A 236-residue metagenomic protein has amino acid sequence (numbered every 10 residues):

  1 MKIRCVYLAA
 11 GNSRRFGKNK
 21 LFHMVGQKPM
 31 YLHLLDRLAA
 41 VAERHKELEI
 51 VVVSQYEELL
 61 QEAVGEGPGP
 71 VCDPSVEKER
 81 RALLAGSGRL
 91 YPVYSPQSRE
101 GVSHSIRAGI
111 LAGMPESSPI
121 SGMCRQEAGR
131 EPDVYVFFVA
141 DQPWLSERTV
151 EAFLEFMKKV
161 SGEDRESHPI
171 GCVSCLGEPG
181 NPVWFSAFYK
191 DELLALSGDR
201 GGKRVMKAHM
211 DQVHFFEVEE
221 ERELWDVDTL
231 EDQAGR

Functional and structural regions predicted by a protein language model:
M1, C5, D191-R236: Conserved alpha/beta core of the MobA/IspD/sugar-nucleotide pyrophosphorylase nucleotidyltransferase superfamily
K2-L59: N-terminal glycine-rich phosphate-binding loop and ensuing alpha1 helix
M24, W144, V183-W184, F215 (+1 more regions): Short aromatic/basic micro-patch
A42-Y91: Acidic donor-binding segment of Leloir-type glycosyltransferases
E47-I50, V134, Q212: Residues at the starts of beta-strands that form the adenosine-phosphate
Y91-S98, F216-E217: Short beta->alpha connector loops at strand-helix junctions that form conserved, small/polar/Pro-enriched
P96-D191: Conserved beta-loop-beta/alpha segment of the NTase-like Rossmann-fold superfamily that binds/positions NTPs
